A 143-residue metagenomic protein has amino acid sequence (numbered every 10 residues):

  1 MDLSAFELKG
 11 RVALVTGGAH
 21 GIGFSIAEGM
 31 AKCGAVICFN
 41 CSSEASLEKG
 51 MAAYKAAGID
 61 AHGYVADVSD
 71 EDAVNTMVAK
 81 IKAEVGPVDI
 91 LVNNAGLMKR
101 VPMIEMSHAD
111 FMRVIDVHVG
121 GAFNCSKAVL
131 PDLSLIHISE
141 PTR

Functional and structural regions predicted by a protein language model:
V12, A19-H20: Conserved glycine-rich cofactor-binding loop
C33-K49: Conserved glycine-rich Rossmann-like NAD(P)H-binding loop of the short-chain dehydrogenase/reductase
E44-S46, V65-M77, H108: The beta1-alpha1 cofactor-binding region of Rossmann-like NAD(H)/NADP(H)-dependent oxidoreductases
A57-D60, K80-L91, K99: A glycine-rich helix->loop->beta "capping" turn within Rossmann-like NAD(P)(H)-dependent oxidoreductase domains
P102-M103, D110-I115: Substrate-binding pocket helix/loop in short-chain dehydrogenase/reductase
S126-K127: A short, exposed helix-loop element centered on a Lys and neighboring polar residues
I136-T142: Conserved small/polar residues in nucleotide/adenosyl-binding loops
